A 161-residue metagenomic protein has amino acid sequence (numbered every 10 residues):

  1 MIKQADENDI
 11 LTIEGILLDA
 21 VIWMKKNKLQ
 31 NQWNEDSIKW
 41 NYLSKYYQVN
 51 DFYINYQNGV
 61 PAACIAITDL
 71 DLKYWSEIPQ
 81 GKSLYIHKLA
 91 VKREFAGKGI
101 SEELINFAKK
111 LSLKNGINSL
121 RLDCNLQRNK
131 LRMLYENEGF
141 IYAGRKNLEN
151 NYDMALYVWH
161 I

Functional and structural regions predicted by a protein language model:
M1-L11: Conserved N-terminal entry element of GNAT/NAT acetyltransferase domains
E7, G15, I22-K26, N31-E94 (+3 more regions): Acetyl-CoA-dependent GNAT
D9, K88-A90, E94-F95, G99 (+2 more regions): Conserved functional loop/turn residues at catalytic and ligand-binding sites
T12, E103, K130: Charged catalytic carboxylate motif
V91, G97-K110, M133-N137: Conserved acetyl-CoA-binding loop-helix of GNAT-fold acetyltransferases
I105, S112-C124: Conserved GNAT acetyl-CoA-binding A-motif
N118, N125-N129, E136-E138, G144-I161: C-terminal "cap" of GNAT-fold acetyltransferases
